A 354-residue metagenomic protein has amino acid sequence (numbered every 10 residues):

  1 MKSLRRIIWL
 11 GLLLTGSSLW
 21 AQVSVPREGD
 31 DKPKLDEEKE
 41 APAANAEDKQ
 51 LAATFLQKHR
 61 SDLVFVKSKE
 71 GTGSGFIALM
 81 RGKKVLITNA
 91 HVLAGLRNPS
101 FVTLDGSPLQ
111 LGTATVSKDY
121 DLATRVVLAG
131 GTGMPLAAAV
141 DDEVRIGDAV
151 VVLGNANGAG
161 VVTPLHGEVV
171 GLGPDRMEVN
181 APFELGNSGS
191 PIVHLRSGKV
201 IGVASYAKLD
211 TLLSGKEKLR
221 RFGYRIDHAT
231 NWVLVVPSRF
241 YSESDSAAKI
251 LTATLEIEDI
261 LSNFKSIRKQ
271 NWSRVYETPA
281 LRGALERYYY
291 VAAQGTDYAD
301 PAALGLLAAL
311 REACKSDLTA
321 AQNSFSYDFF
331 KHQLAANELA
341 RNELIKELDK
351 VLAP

Functional and structural regions predicted by a protein language model:
M1-I8: Bacterial N-terminal signal peptides that target proteins for export
W9-S18: Bacterial N-terminal signal peptides
Q22, P174, A253-P354: C-terminal recognition in membrane/secretory proteostasis and scaffolding
V25-T54, T132-G133, V200-E277: C-terminal cap/linker of serine protease catalytic domains
D48-A52, S61-V85, P108-Q110, G189: A conserved glycine-rich beta-strand in the N-terminal activation segment of trypsin-fold
T72, R81-V162, R176-E178, T252-L255: Conserved active-site neighborhood of the chymotrypsin/trypsin-like protease fold
T132-S188, V203-Y224: Flexible, gly/ser-rich surface segments that form the specificity/activation loops bordering the active-site cleft
